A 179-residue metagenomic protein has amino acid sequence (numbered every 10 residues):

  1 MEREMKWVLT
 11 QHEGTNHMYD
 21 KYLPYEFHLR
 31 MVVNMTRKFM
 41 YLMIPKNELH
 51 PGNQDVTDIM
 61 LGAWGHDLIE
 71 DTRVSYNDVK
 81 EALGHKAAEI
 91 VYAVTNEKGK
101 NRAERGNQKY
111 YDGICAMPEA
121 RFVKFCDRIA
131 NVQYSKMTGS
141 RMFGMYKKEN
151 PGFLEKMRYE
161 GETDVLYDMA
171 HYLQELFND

Functional and structural regions predicted by a protein language model:
M1-D179: Active-site helical microenvironments for divalent-metal-assisted chemistry
